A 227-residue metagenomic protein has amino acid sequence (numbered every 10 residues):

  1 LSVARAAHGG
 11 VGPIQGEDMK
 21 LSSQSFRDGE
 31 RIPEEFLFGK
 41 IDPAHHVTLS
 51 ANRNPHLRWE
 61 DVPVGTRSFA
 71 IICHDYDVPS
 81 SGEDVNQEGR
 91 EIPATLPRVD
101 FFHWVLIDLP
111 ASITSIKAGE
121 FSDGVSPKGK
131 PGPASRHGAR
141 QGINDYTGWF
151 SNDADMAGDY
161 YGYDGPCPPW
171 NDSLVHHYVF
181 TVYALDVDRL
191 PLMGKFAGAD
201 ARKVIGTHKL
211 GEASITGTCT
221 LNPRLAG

Functional and structural regions predicted by a protein language model:
V3-G227: N-terminus-centered regions that define maturation/targeting leaders and the start of the first functional domain
